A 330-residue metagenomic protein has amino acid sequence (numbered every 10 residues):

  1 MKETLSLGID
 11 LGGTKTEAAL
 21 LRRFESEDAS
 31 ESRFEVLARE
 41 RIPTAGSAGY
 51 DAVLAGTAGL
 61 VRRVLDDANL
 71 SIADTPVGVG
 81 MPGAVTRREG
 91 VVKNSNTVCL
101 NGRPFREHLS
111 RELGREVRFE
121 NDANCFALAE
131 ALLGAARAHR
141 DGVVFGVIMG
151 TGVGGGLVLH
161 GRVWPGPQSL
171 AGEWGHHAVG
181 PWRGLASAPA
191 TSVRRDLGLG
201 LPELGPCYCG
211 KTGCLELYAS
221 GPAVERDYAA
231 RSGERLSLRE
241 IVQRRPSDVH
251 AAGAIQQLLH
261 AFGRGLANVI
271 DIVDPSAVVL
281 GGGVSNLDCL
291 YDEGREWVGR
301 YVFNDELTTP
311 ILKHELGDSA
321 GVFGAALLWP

Functional and structural regions predicted by a protein language model:
M1-P76, T86-E89, E107-R115, L132-R140 (+1 more regions): ATP-binding/phosphotransfer module of carbohydrate and carboxylate kinases, centering on a glycine-rich
D10, G78-P82, G146-G152, G156-V158 (+1 more regions): Short beta-strand segments
T16-L21, V153-V158, R162, H177: Short beta-strand scaffold segments in enzyme catalytic cores
G90-N101: A charged helix-plus-loop insertion that forms the helical arch/lid used to bind and gate nucleic-acid substrates
E116-A131, A138-H139, F145-V147: ATP-dependent carbohydrate kinase catalytic cores
L170-W174: Structural signature of FAD isoalloxazine-binding scaffolds in flavoprotein oxidoreductases
